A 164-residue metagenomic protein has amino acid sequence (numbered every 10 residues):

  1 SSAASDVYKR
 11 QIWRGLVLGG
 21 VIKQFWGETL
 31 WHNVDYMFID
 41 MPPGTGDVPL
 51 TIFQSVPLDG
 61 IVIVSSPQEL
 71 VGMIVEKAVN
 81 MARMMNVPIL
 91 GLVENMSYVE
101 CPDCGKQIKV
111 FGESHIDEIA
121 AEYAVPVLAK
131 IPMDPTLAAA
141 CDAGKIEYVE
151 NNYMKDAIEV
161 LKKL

Functional and structural regions predicted by a protein language model:
S1-Y8: Short, small-residue-biased leader/transition segments that mark boundaries at the very start of proteins
K9-F25, T45-F53: Switch II of P-loop NTPase G domains
I22, M41, Q54, L90 (+1 more regions): Glycine-rich phosphate-binding loops of nucleotide-dependent enzymes
E28-H32, Q54-P57, M84-M85: Conserved catalytic network of the ASCE P-loop NTPase/AAA+ motor domain
N33-M37, G60: Loop/turn-to-beta-strand initiation segments
M41-P49, V71-I74: Short glycine/serine/threonine-rich phosphate/pyrophosphate-binding segments that cradle anionic phosphate groups
P49-E69: Inter-motif core of Ras-like GTPase G domains
V79-L164: C-terminal lobe/tail of nucleotide-utilizing enzymes
